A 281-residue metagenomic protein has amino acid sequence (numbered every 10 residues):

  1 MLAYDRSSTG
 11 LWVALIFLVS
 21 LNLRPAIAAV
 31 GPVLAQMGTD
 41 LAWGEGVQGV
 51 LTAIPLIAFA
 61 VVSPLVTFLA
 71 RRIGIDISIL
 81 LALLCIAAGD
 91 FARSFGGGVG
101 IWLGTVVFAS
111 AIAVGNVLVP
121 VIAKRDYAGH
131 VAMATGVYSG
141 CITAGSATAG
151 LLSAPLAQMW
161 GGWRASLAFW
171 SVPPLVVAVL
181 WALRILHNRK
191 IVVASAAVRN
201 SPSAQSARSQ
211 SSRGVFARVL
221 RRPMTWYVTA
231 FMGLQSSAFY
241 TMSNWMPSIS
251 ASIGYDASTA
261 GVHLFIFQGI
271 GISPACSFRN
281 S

Functional and structural regions predicted by a protein language model:
M1-R6, R189-V228: Juxtamembrane intracellular "pre-TM" segments in multi-pass secondary transporters
L11-E45, S63-V66, M242-P247: Extracytoplasmic
A28, L56-P64, S146-A147, Q268-C276: Residue-level signature of mid-helix packing/kink "hotspots" within the transmembrane helices of 12-pass Major
V30-G31, P223-F265, G269: Extracytoplasmic gate region of multi-pass secondary transporters
L34-A35, V66, G145-Q158, P247 (+1 more regions): Small-residue (Gly/Pro/Ala) motifs that create kinks and tight helix-helix packing interfaces
V61-V99: Conserved MFS/SLC helix-loop-helix module at the cytosolic interface between two early adjacent transmembrane helices
G98, G129, V137-R189: Helix-loop-helix hairpin linking two adjacent transmembrane segments in secondary transporters
T105-G140: Cytoplasmic helix-loop-helix junction between adjacent transmembrane helices in 12-TM secondary transporters
